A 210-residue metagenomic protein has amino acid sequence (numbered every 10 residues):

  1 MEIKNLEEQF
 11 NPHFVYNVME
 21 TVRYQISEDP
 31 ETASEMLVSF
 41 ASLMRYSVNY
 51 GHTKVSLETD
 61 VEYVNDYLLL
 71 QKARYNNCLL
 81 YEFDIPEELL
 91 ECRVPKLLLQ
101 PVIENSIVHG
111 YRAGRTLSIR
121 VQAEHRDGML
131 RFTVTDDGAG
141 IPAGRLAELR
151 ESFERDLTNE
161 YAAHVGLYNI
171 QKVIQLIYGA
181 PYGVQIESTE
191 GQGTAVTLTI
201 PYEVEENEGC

Functional and structural regions predicted by a protein language model:
M1-E187, A195-T197: Two-component histidine phosphotransfer core
V184-C210: C-terminal end segment of the histidine kinase catalytic
